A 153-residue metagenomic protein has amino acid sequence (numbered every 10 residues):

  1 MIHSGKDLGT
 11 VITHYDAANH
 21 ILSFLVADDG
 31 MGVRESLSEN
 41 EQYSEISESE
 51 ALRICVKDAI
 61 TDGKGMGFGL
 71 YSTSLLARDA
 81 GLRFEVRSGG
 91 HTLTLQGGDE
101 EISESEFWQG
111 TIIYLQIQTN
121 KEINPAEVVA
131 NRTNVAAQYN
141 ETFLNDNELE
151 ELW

Functional and structural regions predicted by a protein language model:
M1-A18, L70-D79: Conserved ATP-binding N-box helix of the HATPase_c
I12, L25, E85-R87: A structural signal for short, well-ordered beta-strand segments and their strand-loop junctions that often border
A18-H20, V33, T92: Regulatory and interdomain segments flanking nucleotide-handling catalytic cores in signaling/defense enzymes
H20-F24, T111: Short beta-strand element(s) in the Bergerat
D28: Acidic ATP/Mg2+-coordinating residue in the GHKL
G32-S44: A short glycine-centered beta->alpha linker in the GHKL/HATPase_c
Y43, K57-F68, S74-W153: Flexible, glycine-/charge-rich segments associated with ATP-binding catalytic modules
S44-C55: Conserved activation segment of eukaryotic-like protein kinases, specifically the C-terminal portion of the activation
